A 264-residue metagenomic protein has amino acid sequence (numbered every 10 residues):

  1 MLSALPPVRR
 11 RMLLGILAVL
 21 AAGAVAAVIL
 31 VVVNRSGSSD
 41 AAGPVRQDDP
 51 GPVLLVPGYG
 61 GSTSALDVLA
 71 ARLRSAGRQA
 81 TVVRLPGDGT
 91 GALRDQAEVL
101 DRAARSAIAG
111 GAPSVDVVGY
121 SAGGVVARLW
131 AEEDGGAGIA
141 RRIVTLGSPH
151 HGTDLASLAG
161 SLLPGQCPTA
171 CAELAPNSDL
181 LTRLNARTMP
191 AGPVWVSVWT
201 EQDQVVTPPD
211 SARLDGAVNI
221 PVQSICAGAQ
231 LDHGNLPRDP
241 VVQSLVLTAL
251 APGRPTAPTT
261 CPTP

Functional and structural regions predicted by a protein language model:
M1-V56, G60-R72, T259-P264: Flexible, membrane-associating and regulatory peripheral segments of lipid-active enzymes
P6-P7, A92, P208, L214: Generic structural signal for alpha-helix starts
L14-A21, Q47-P57, G77, G135 (+1 more regions): Short charge-dense sequence patches
G51-P57, S64, A76-V83, D88-A186: Serine-dependent carboxylesterase/thioesterase catalytic core of lipase-like alpha/beta-hydrolase/SGNH enzymes
A65, V99, V241, L245: Charged catalytic carboxylate motif
L69-R78, P252-R254: Alpha-helical membrane-embedding segments and immediately adjacent membrane-interface amphipathic helices
E132-P264: Helical cap/lid subdomain of alpha/beta-hydrolase-fold lipid enzymes that gates access to the catalytic pocket
